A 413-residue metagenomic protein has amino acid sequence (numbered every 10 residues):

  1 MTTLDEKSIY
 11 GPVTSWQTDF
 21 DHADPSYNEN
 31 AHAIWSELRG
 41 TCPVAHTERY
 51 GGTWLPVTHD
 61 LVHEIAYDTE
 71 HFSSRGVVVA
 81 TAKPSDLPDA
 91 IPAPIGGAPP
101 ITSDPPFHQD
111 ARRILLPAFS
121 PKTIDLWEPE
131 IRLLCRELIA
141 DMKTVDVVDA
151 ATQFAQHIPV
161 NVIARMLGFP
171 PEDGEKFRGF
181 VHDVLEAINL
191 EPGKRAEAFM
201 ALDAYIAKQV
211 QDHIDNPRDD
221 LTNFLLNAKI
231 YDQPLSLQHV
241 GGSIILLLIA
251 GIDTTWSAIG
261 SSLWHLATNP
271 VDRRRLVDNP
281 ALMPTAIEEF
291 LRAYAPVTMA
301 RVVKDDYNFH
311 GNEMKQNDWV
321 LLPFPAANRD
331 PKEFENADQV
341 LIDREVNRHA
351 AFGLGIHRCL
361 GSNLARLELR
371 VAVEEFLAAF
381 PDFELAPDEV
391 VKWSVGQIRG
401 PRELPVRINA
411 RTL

Functional and structural regions predicted by a protein language model:
M1-L413: Cytochrome P450
